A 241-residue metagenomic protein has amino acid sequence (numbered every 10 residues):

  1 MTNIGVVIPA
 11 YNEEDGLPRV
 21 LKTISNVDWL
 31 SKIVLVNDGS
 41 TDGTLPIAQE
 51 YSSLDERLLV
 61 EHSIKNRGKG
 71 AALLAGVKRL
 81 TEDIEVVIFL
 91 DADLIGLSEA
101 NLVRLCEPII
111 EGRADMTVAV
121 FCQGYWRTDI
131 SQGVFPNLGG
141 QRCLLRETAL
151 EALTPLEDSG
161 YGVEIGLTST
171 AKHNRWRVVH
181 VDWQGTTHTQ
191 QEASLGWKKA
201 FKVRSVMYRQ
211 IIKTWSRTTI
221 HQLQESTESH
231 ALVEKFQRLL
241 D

Functional and structural regions predicted by a protein language model:
N12-N26: Short, well-formed alpha-helical segments that are part of the catalytic scaffolds of diverse glycosyltransferases
I24, D38-G39, R67: Conserved short acidic donor-positioning loop in nucleotide-sugar-dependent glycosyltransferases
N37-P46: A conserved acidic beta->alpha catalytic loop
P46-R79: Conserved donor nucleotide-binding strand/loop of the catalytic core
I84-I95: Short beta-strand-to-loop acidic/aromatic patch adjacent to the donor-nucleotide binding site
E99-V118: Conserved donor-nucleotide/metal-binding helix-loop-beta segment in metal-dependent transferases, i.e., the alpha-helix
T117-I130: Short beta-strand-to-loop element that shapes/binds the nucleotide-sugar donor at the catalytic cleft/hinge
D158, K172-D241: Hydrophobic helical membrane-anchoring modules
